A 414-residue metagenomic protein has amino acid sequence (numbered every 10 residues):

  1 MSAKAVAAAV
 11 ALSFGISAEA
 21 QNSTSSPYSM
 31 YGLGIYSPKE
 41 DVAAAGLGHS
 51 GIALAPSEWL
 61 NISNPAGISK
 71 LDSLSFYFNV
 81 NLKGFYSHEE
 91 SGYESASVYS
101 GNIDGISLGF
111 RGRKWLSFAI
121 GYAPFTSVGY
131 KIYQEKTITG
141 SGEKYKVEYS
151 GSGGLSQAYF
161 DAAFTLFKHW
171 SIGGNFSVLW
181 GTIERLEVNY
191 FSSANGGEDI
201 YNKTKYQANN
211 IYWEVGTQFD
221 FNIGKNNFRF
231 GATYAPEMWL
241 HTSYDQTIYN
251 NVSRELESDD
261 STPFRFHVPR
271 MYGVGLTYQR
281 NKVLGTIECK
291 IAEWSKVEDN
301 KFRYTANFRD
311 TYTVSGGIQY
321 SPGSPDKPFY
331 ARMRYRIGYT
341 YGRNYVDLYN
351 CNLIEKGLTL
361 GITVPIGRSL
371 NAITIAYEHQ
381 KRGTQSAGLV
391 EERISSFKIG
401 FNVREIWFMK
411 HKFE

Functional and structural regions predicted by a protein language model:
M1-A7: Bacterial N-terminal signal peptides that target proteins for export
A7-A8, P27: Short helix-onset patch at the extreme N-terminus, typifying the N->h transition of secretory signal peptides
A11-S13, P56: Short N-terminal alpha-helical targeting/association segments
G15-S17: N-terminal signal peptide c-region/cleavage motif recognized by signal peptidases
Q21-E414: Subset of outer-membrane beta-barrel
